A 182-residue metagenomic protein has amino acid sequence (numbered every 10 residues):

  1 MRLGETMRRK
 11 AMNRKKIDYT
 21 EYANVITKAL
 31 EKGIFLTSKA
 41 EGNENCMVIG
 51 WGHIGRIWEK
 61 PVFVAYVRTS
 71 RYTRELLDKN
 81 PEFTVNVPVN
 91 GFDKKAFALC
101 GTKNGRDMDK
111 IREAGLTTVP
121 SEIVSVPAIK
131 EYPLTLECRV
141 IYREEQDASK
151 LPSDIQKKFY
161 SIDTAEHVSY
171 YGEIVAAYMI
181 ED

Functional and structural regions predicted by a protein language model:
M7-I49, H53-D182: Active-site-proximal mixed secondary-structure blocks
